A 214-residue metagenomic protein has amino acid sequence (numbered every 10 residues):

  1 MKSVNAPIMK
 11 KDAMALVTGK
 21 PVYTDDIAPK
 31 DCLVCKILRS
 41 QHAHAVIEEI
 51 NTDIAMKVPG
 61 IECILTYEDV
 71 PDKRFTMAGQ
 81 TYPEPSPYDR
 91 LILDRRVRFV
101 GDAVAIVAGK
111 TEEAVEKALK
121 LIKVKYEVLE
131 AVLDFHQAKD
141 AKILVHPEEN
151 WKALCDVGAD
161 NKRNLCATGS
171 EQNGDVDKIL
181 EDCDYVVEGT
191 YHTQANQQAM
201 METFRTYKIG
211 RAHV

Functional and structural regions predicted by a protein language model:
M1-R211: Structural alpha/beta core scaffold segments of enzyme domains
